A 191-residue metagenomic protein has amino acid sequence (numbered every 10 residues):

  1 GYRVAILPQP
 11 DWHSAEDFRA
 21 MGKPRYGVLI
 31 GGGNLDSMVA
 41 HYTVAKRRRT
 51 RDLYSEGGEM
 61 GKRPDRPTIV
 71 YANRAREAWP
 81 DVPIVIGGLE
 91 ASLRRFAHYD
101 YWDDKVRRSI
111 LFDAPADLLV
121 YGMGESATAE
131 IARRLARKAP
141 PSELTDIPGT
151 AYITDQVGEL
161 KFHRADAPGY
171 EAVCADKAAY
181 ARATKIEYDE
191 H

Functional and structural regions predicted by a protein language model:
G1-V4: Short helix-loop-beta junction
P8-H191: Glycine-rich beta-alpha loop elements in corrinoid/cobalamin-binding modules across cobalamin-dependent enzymes
